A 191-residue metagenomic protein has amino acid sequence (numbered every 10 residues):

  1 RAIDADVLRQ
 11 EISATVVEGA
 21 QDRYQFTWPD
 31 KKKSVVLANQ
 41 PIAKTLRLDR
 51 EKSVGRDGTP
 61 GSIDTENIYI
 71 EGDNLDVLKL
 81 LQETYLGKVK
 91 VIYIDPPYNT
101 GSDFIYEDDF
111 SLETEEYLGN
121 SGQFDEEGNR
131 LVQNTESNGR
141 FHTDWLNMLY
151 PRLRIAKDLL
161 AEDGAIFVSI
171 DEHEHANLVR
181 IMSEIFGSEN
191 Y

Functional and structural regions predicted by a protein language model:
R1-Y93, Y98-P151: DnaQ-like (DEDDh/DEDDy) 3′-5′ exonuclease domain used for proofreading and 3′-end trimming on nucleic acids
D125, V132-Y191: Conserved Class I SAM-dependent methyltransferase catalytic core
